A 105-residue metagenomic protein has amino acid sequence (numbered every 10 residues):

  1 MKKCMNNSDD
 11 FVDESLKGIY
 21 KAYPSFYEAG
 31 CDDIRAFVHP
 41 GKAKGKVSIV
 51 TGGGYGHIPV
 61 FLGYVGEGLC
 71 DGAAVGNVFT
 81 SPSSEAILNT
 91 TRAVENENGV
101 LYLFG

Functional and structural regions predicted by a protein language model:
M1-S48: N-terminal amphipathic/basic leader segments beginning at the initiator methionine
N6-E14, K44, G56, V60 (+2 more regions): Conserved active-site and cofactor/substrate-binding residues in soluble primary-metabolism enzymes
F11-D13, Y20, T51, P59-Y64 (+2 more regions): Aromatic-enriched hydrophobic runs in primary sequence
Y23, G52-G54, G72-A73, F104-G105: Fold-independent oxyanion-binding glycine-rich loops and adjacent beta-strand/coil segments at enzyme active sites
R35-E67: Glycine-rich, flexible N-terminal cofactor/catalytic loop recognition
H57, Y64-N98: Glycine-rich oxoanion-binding loops at beta->alpha junctions
E97-G105: Acidic beta-strand-to-loop metal/phosphate-binding motif
